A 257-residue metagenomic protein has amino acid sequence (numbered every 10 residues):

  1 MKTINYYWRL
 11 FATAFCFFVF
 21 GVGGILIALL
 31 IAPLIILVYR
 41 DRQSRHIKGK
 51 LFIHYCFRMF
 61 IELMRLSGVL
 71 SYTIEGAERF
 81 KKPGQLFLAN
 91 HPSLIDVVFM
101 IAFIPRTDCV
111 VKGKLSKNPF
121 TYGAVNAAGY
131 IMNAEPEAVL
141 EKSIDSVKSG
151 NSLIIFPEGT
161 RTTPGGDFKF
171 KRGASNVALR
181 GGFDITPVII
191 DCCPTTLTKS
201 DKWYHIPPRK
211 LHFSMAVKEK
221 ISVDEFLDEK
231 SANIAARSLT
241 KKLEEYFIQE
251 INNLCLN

Functional and structural regions predicted by a protein language model:
K2-T73, G123: A transmembrane-helix-recognition feature enriched in membrane-embedded lipid enzymes and envelope glyco-/phospholipid
P33-Y55, S67, K81-E135: Catalytic core of membrane glycerolipid acyltransferases/transacylases, capturing the structured, soluble-facing
L66-I74, N133-E137, L197-S200: Short gly/ser/thr-rich secondary-structure transition/capping motifs
V69-S71, R106, A127, G150 (+1 more regions): A generic structural signal for alpha->beta connector loops
S71-Y72, M132, L153, I185: Hydrophobic beta-strand scaffold residues
G76-F80: Glycine-rich helix-loop-beta junction characteristic of Rossmann-like nucleotide cofactor-binding loops
L140-N257: Non-catalytic C-terminal accessory region of glycerolipid acyltransferases and related lyso-lipid remodeling enzymes
